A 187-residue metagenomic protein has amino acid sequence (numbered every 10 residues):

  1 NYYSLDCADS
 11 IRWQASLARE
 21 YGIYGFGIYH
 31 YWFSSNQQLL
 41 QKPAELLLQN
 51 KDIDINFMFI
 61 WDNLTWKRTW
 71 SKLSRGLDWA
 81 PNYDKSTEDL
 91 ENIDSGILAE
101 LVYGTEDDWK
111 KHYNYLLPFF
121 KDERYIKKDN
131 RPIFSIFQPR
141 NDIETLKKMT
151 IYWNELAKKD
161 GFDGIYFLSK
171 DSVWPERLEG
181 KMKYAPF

Functional and structural regions predicted by a protein language model:
N1-F187: Glycan-processing catalytic domains of CAZymes
